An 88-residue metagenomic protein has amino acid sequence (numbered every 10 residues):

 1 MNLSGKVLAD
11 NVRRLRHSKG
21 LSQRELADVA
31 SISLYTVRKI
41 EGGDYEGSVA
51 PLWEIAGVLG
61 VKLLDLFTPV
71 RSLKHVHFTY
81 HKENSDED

Functional and structural regions predicted by a protein language model:
M1-S18: A short, Lys/Arg-rich alpha-helix, primarily the initiator
D10, G20-L21, G47-A50: Residue-level signal for the short linker/turn that defines the boundary of a DNA-recognition helix
R13, R24, W53: Residues within the helices of the helix-turn-helix
H17, D28, G57: Alpha-helical residues within the helix-turn-helix
H17, S31, G42-D44, R71: Residue-level detection of the helix-turn-helix DNA-binding "recognition helix"
G20-K39: Short alpha-helical DNA-recognition segment
A50-D65: DNA major-groove recognition helix of helix-turn-helix/homeodomain DNA-binding modules
G57, F67-D88: Short, charged recognition helix plus adjacent turn of helix-turn-helix-like nucleic-acid-binding domains
